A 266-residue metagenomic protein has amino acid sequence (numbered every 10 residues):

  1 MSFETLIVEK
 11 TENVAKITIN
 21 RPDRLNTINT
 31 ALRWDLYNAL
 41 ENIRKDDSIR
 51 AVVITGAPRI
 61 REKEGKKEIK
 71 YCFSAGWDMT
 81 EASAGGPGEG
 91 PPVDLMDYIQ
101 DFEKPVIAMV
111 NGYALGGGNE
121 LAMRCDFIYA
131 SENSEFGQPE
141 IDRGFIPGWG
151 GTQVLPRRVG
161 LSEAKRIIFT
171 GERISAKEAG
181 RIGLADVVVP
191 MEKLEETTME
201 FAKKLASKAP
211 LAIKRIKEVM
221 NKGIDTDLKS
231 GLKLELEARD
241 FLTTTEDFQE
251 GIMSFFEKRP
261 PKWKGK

Functional and structural regions predicted by a protein language model:
M1-F3, M253-K266: Terminal low-complexity tails and localization/encapsulation signals of metabolic enzymes
M1-I60, E68: Conserved CoA-thioester-binding segment of acyl-CoA-metabolizing enzymes
P22, K63, Y129-S134, A185-K233 (+3 more regions): C-terminal long alpha-helix characteristic of the crotonase
E41, K45-S48, G56-D101, A114 (+2 more regions): Glycine- (often His-adjacent) and acidic-residue-rich active-site loop that binds/positions the CoA thioester
P58-R61, K67, Y98-R143, P147 (+1 more regions): Glycine-rich beta-to-alpha active-site loop
F127, R166, T170-E172, V187 (+1 more regions): Well-ordered beta-strand positions
Q153-S162: Hydrophobic, secondary-structure "cap" segments at the distal end of domains
